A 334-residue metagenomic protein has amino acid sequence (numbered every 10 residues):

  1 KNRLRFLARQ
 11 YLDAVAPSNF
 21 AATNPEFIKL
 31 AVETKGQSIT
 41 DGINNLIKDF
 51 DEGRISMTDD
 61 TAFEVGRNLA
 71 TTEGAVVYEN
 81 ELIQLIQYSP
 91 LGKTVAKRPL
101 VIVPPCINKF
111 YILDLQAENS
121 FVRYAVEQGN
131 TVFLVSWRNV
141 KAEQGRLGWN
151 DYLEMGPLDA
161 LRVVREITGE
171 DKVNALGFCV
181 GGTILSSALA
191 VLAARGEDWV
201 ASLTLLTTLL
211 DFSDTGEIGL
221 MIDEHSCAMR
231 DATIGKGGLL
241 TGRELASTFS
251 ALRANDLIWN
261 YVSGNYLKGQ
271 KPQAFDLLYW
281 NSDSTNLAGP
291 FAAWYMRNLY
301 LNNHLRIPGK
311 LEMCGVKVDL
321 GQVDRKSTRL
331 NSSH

Functional and structural regions predicted by a protein language model:
K1-N68: N-terminal targeting or regulatory segments adjacent to alpha/beta-hydrolase or S9 domains
N2-K29, E166, E170, I184 (+1 more regions): Alpha/beta-hydrolase-fold enzymes
D49-K141: Short, surface-exposed "cap/lid" segments of acyl-processing enzymes
L69-T71, E118-N119, A142-L147, Y261-V262 (+1 more regions): Active-site-adjacent structural elements in folded domains
R146-I167: Alpha/beta-hydrolase active-site loop
G177-G181: Gly/Ala-rich beta-loop-alpha elbow adjacent to hydrolase catalytic centers
A288, N298-S327: Conserved serine/cysteine hydrolase catalytic core
T328-H334: Conserved small/polar residues in nucleotide/adenosyl-binding loops
